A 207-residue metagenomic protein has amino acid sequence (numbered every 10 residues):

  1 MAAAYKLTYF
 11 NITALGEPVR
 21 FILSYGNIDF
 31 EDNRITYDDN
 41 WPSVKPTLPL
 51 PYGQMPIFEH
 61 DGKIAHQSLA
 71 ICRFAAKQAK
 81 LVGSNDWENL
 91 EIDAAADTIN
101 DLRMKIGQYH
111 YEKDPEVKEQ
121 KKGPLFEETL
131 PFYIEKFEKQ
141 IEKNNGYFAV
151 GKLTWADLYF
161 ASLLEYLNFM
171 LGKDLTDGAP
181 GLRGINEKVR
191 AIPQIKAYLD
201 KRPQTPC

Functional and structural regions predicted by a protein language model:
M1-P124, E128-F132, K143, K152 (+1 more regions): GST-like domain detector, emphasizing the conserved glutathione-binding G-site in the N-terminal thioredoxin-like
M1-Y5, R183, K188-C207: C-terminal helix/juxtamembrane-tail motif
F10, W155, R202: Short, solvent-exposed turn/loop segments enriched in Gly/Ser/Thr/Pro and often Arg
G16, N89, I134, A179-L182 (+1 more regions): Generic preference for well-ordered alpha-helical elements
I22, F74, K136, Q140 (+1 more regions): Alpha-helical recognition domains of nuclear gene-regulatory proteins
I92, F148-K173, D177, G181-I185 (+2 more regions): GST superfamily/GST-like fold recognition
A95-T98, Y109, A161, K201-T205: Short acidic/histidine-centered micro-motifs embedded in hydrophobic/aromatic stretches that mark compact functional
E138-A149: Hydrophobic alpha-helical bundle segments that form small-molecule/ligand-binding pockets
